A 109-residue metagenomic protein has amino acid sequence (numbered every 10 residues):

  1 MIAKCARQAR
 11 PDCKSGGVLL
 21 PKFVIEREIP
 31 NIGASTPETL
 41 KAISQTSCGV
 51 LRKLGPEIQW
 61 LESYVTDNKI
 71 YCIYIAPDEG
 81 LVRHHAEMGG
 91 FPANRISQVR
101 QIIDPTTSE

Functional and structural regions predicted by a protein language model:
C5, D12-R52, Q59, D104-E109: Short S/T/G/P-rich N-terminal loop/turn motif that feeds into the first structured element of a domain
C5-A6, A86: N-terminal regions of proteins, emphasizing targeting and processing segments when present
E26, Y71-I73: Short aromatic/hydrophobic contact patches that present stacked aromatics for nucleic-acid/ligand binding
P56-E62, R95: A short linear hydrophobic-aromatic micro-motif
W60-Y71, V82: Amphipathic, hydrophobic secondary-structure cores in small proteins
D67, I102-I103: Short secondary-structure capping/turn micro-motifs that flank functional sites
I75-I102: An amphipathic, aromatic/His-enriched active-site/gating alpha helix that lines ligand/cofactor pockets
